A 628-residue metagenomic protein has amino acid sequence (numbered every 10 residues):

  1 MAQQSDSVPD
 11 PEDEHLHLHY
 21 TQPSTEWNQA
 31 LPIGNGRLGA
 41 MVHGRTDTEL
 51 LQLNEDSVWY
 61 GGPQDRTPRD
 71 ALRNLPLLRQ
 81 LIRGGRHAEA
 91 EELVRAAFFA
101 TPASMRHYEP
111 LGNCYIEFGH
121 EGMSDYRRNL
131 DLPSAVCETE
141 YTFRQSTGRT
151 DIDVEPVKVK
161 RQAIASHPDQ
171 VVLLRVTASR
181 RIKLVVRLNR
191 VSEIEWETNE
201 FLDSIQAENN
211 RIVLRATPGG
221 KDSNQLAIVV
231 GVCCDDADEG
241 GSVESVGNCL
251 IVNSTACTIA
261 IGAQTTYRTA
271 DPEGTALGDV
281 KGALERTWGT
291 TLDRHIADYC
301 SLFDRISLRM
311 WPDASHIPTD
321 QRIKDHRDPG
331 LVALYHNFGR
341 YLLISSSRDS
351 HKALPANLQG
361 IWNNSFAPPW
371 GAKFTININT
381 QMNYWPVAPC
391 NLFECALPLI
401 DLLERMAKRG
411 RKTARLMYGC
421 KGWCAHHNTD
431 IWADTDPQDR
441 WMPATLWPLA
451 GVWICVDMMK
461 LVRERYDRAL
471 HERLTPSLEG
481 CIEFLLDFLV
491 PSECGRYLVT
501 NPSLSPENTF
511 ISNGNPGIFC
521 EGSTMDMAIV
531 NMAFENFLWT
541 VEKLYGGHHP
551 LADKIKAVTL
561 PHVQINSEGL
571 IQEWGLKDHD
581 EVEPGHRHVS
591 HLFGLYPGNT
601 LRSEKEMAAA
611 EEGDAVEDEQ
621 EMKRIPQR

Functional and structural regions predicted by a protein language model:
A2-P443, K460-V462, L470, E479-I482 (+3 more regions): Aromatic-residue-lined binding/catalytic grooves and analogous aromatic/hydrophobic interfacial grooves in multimeric
C257-I259, L449-V452: Short coil-to-beta-strand
P329, P448, T524-M527: Short, solvent-exposed loop/helix junctions and linker helices that flank or host conserved functional motifs
L334, W453, S477, I529: Charged catalytic carboxylate motif
L446, A450, S477-G480: Active-site and adjacent substrate-binding regions of carbohydrate-active enzymes
V452-E464: Alpha-helical scaffold elements that line and support the substrate/ligand-binding pocket of soluble hydrolases
R473: Active-site-proximal N-terminal segment of extracellular/periplasmic enzymes that hydrolyze or transfer
G480-T540: Acidic/histidine-rich catalytic neighborhood
